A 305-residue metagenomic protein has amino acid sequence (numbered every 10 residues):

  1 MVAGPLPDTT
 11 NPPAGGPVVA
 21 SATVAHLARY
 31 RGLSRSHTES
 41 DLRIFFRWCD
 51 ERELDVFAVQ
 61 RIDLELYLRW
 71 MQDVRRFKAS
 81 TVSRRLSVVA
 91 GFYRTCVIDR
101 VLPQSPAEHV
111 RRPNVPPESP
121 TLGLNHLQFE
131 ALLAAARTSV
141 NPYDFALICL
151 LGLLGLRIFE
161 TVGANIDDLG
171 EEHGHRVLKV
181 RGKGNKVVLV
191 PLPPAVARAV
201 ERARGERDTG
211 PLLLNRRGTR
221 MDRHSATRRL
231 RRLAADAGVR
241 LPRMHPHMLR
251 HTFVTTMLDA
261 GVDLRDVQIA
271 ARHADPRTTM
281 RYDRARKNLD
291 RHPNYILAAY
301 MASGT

Functional and structural regions predicted by a protein language model:
M1-T305: Conserved catalytic core of the tyrosine transesterase superfamily
